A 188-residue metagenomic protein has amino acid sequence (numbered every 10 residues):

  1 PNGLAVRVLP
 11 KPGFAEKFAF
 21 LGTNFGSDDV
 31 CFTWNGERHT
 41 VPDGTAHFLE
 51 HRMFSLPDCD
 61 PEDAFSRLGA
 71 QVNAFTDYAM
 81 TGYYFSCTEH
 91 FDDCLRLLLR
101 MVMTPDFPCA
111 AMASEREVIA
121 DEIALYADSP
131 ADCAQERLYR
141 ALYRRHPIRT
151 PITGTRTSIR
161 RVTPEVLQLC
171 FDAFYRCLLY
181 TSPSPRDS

Functional and structural regions predicted by a protein language model:
P1-P61, Q168-S188: His/Glu-rich zincin catalytic helix
L56-S188: Charge-rich, well-structured scaffold segments of protease-associated domains
